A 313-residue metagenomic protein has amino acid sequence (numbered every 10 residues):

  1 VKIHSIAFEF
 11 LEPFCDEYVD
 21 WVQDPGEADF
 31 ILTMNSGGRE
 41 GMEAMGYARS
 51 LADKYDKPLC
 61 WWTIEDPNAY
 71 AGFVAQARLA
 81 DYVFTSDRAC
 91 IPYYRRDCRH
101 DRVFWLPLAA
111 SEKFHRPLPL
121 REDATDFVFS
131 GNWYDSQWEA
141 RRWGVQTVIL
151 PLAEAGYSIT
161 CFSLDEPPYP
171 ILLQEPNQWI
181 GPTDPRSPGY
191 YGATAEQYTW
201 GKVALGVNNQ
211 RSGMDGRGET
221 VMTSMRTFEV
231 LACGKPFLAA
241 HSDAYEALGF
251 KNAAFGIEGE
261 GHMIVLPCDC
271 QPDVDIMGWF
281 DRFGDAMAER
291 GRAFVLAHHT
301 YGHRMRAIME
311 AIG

Functional and structural regions predicted by a protein language model:
V1-W21, P25-E27, T33-R49, Y82-N252 (+1 more regions): Nucleotide-sugar donor-binding catalytic core of glycosyltransferases
K2, A52-W61: Short beta-strand/loop segments at the ligand-binding rim of alpha/beta enzyme cores
M34, P58-E65, L106: Short beta-strand elements of ligand-binding domains
G46-Y55, Q76: Catalytic-core regions built around general acid/base machinery
E65-P67, N209: Active-site-proximal loop/turn and secondary-structure-junction residues that shape catalytic pockets, frequently
P67-D81: Membrane-proximal helix-turn-helix segments that form the acceptor-binding/catalytic region of lipid-linked
E246-I276: Change "using UDP/GDP/dTDP sugars" to "using nucleotide sugars
V274, G278-I312: A charged, aromatic-enriched C-terminal amphipathic alpha-helix characteristic of glycosyltransferases across folds
